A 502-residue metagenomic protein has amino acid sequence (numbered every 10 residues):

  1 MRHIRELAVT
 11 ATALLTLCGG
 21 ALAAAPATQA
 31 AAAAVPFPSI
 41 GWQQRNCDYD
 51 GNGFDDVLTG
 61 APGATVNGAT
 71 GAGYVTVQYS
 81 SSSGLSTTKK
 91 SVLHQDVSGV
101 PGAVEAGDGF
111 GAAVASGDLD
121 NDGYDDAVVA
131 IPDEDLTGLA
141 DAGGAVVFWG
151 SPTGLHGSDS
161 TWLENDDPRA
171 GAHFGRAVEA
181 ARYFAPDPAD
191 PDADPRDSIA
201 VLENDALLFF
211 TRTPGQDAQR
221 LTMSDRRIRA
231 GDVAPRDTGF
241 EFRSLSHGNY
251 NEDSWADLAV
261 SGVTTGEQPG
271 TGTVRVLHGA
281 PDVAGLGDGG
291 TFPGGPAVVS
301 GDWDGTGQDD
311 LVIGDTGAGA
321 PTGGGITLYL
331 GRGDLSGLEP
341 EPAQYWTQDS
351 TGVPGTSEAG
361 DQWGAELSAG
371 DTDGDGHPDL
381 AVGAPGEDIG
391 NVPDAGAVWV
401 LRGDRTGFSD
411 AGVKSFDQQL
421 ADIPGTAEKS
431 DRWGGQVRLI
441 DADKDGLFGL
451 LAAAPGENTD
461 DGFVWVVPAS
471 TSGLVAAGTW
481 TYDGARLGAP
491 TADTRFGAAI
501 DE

Functional and structural regions predicted by a protein language model:
R2-L7, T12-W42, V77-G109, V147-H173 (+6 more regions): Blade-edge motifs of beta-propeller repeat domains
F37-F54, G60, G111-Y124, G175-P191 (+5 more regions): Beta-propeller blade termini
V57-A61, A127-I131, D197-L202, L258-G262 (+3 more regions): Hydrophobic beta-strand segments that make up the repeating blades of beta-propeller and related beta-repeat
G63-G68, D133-G138, A206-L207, V263-Q268 (+3 more regions): Short glycine/acidic-enriched loop and turn motifs that connect beta-strands
G73-V75, T88, G143-A145, D197 (+9 more regions): Repetitive beta-architecture junctions, highlighting loop-to-beta-strand starts across blade-like repeats
A106-D120, Y124-E134, L139-F148, L163-H173 (+2 more regions): Mobile, glycine-rich extracellular loop/lid and propeptide segments that shape or gate substrate/ligand access
L258, A297-V299, T306, L311-G314 (+2 more regions): Core solenoid repeat modules with strong leucine/isoleucine-rich periodicity, prominently canonical LRR arrays but also
Q362-G364, V400, D431-A469, D493-A498 (+1 more regions): Extracellular low-complexity, Gly/Ser/Thr-rich intrinsically disordered linkers and protease-sensitive activation/hinge
